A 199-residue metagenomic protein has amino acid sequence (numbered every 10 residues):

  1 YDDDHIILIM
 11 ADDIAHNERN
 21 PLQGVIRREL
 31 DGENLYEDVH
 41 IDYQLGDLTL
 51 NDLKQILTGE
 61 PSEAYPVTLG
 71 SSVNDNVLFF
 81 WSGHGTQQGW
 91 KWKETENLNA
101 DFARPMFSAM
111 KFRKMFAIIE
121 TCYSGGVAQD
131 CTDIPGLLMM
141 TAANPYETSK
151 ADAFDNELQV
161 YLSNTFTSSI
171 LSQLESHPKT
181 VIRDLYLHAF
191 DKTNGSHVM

Functional and structural regions predicted by a protein language model:
D2-V73, H197: Functional beta-strand-loop-alpha-helix junction segments that form "active/interaction loops" within catalytic
R19-P21, G89-E94, A128-C131, A151-D152: Short, solvent-exposed loop/turn and secondary-structure capping segments
D31-N34, V39, E96-P105, L138-N144: Acidic, His- and aromatic-enriched active-site or binding-groove loops in soluble protein domains that engage sugars
E37-Q44, P66-V67, Q88-E94, F154-E157 (+1 more regions): Second-shell loop/turn segments in exported
G46-L50, G70-S72, E96, A100 (+3 more regions): Solvent-exposed, acidic/flexible segments
N51, Q55, D101-S108, S168 (+3 more regions): Solvent-exposed, polar/charged alpha-helical surfaces in well-ordered, non-transmembrane soluble domains, broadly
K54, T58, S62-V127: Caspase-like (clan CD) cysteine peptidase catalytic core
F116-M199: Active-site-proximal C-terminal subdomain of hydrolase catalytic domains
